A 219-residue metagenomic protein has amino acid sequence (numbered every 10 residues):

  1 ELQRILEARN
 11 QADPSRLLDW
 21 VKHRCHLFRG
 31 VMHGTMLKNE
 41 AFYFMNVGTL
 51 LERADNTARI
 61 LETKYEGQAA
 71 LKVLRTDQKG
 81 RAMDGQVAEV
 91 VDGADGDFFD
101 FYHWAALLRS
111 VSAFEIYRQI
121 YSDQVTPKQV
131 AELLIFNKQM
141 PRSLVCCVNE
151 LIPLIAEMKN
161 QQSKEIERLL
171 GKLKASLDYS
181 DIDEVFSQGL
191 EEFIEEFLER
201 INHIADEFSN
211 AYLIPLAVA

Functional and structural regions predicted by a protein language model:
E1-A219: Alpha-helical transmembrane segments and their helix-helix packing motifs
